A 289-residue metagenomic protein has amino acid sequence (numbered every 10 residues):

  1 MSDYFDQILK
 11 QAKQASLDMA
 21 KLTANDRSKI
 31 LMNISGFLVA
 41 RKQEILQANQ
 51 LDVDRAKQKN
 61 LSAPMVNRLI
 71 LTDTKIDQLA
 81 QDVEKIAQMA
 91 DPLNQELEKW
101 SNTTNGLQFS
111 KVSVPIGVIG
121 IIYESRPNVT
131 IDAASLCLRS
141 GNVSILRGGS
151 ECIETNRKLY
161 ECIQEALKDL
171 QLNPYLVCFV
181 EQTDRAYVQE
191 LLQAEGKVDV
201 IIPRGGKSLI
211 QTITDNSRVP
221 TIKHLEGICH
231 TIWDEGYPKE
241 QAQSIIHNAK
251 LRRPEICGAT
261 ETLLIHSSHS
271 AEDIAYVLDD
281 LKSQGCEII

Functional and structural regions predicted by a protein language model:
M1-Q108: N-terminal Rossmann-like NAD(P)+-binding subdomain of aldehyde/semialdehyde dehydrogenases
R68, T72, T104, Q108-K111 (+1 more regions): A structured beta-alpha segment of the ubiquitous adenosine-cofactor-binding alpha/beta core
K85-M89, L93-A166, L170, S217-T221: Conserved small-residue-rich beta-alpha loop and adjacent elements that most often cradle the phosphate/pyrophosphate
G117, D199, E261: Conserved acidic residues
S125-N128, D132-V143, C162, A166-D169 (+1 more regions): ALDH superfamily catalytic-core signature
L146, C178-E181, I202-G205, T221-H224 (+1 more regions): General beta-strand structural signal in soluble alpha/beta enzymes
L191-V200, D215: Active-site/ligand-binding-proximal alpha/beta "capping" segment
